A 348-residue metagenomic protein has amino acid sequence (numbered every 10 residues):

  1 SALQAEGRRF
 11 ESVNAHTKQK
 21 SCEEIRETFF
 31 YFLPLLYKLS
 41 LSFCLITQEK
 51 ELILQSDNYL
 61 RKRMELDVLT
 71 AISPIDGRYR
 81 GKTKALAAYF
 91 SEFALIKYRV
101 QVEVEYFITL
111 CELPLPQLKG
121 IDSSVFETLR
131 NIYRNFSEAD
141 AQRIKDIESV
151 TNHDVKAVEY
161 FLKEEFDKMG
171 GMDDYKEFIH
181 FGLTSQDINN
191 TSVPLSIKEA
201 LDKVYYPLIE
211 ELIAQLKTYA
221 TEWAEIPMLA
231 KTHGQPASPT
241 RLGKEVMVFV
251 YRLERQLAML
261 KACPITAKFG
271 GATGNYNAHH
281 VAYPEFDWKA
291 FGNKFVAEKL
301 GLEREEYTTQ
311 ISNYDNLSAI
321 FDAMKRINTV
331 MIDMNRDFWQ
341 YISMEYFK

Functional and structural regions predicted by a protein language model:
S1, S12, S21, S40-S42 (+1 more regions): Serine residues within intrinsically disordered or low-complexity segments
A2-A5, A15-T17, T28, T47: Ala/Thr-enriched low-complexity intrinsically disordered regions
R8-R9, R26, R61-R63: Basic polycationic patches enriched in arginine
R9, K38, T47-L54: Short, positively charged low-complexity motifs
K18-F29, L35-L36, F43, E51: Positively charged N-terminal leader segments that act as targeting/secretion signals
R63-Y276, Y283, D287-F295: A helix-coil-helix interface module used to build multimeric assemblies and to scaffold catalytic/cofactor sites
Q256, Q310-K348: Glycine-rich anion/phosphate-binding loop at the beta-strand->alpha-helix junction
K289-Q310, Y314: Active-site-adjacent "gating/activation" loops or surface patches in catalytic cores
